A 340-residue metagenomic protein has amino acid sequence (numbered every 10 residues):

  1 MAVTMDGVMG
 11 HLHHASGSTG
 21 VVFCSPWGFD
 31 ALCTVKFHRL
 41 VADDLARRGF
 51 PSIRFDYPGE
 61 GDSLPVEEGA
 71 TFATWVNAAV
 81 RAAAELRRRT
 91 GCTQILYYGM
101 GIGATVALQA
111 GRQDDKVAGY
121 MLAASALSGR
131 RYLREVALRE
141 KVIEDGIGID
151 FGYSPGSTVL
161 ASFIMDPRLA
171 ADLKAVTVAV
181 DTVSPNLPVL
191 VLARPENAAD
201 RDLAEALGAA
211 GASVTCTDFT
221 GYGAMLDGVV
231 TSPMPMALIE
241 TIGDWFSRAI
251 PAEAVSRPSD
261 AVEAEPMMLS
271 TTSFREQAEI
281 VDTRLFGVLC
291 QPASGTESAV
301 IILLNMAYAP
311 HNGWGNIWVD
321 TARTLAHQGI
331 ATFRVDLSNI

Functional and structural regions predicted by a protein language model:
M1-H11, A46, I53-F55, A198 (+5 more regions): Terminal, non-globular segments
M1-T19, D244, R248-A299: N-terminal cap/lid segment of alpha/beta-hydrolase-fold proteins
M5, D114-G243, A252-E253, S259-A264 (+1 more regions): The alpha/beta-hydrolase serine catalytic core
A15-D56, P292-L337: Short, surface-exposed "cap/lid" segments of acyl-processing enzymes
F37-H38, V66-T71, T231-S232, I317-W318: Short glycine-enriched, charge-decorated loop/helix-capping segments at active-site entrances that position
E60-Q94, S338-I340: Catalytic nucleophile-loop/oxyanion-hole region of alpha/beta-hydrolase and closely related hydrolase-like folds
Y98-A107, A124: Gly/Ala-rich beta-loop-alpha elbow adjacent to hydrolase catalytic centers
Q109-Q113: Active-site signature of alpha/beta-hydrolase-fold catalytic machinery across serine- and Asp/Cys-nucleophile hydrolases
